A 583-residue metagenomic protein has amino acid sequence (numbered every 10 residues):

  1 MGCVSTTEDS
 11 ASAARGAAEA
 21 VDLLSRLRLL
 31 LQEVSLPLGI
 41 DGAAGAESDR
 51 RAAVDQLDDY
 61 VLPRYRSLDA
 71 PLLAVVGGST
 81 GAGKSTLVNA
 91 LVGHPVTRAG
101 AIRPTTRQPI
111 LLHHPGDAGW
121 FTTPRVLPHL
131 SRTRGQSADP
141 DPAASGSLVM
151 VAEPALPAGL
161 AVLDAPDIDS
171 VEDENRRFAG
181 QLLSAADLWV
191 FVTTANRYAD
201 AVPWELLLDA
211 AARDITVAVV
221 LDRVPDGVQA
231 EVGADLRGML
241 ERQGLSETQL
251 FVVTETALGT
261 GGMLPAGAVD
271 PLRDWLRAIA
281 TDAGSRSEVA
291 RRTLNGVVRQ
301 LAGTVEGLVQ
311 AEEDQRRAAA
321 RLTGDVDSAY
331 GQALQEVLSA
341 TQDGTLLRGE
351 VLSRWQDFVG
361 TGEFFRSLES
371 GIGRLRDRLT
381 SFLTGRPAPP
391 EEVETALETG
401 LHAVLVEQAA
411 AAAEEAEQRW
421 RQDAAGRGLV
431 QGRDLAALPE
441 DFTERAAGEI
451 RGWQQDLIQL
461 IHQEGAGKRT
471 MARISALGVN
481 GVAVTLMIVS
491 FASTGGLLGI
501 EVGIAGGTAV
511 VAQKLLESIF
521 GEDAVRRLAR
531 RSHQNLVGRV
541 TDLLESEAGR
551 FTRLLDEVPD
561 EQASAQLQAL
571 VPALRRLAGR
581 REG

Functional and structural regions predicted by a protein language model:
G2-D69, D274-K468, H533, T552-G583: Extended helical scaffolds that flank P-loop GTPase cores
C3-L163: Conserved G1/Walker A P-loop phosphate-binding module
P95, H113-T122, D169, A186 (+21 more regions): Conserved NTP-handling cores and scaffolds of large molecular machines
T105, G116-G119, D167-D169, N196-A199 (+2 more regions): Conserved nucleotide-binding/hydrolysis micro-motifs of P-loop NTPases
H129-A161, S170, E174-Q249: Conserved C-terminal guanine-recognition region of P-loop GTPase G domains, centered on the G4
P225-S287: Canonical P-loop GTPase G-domain recognition
Q463-R539: Transmembrane alpha-helical hairpins and terminal membrane-anchor modules
S493, L497, Q513, E517-S532 (+1 more regions): Long, highly charged alpha-helical interaction/scaffolding segments
